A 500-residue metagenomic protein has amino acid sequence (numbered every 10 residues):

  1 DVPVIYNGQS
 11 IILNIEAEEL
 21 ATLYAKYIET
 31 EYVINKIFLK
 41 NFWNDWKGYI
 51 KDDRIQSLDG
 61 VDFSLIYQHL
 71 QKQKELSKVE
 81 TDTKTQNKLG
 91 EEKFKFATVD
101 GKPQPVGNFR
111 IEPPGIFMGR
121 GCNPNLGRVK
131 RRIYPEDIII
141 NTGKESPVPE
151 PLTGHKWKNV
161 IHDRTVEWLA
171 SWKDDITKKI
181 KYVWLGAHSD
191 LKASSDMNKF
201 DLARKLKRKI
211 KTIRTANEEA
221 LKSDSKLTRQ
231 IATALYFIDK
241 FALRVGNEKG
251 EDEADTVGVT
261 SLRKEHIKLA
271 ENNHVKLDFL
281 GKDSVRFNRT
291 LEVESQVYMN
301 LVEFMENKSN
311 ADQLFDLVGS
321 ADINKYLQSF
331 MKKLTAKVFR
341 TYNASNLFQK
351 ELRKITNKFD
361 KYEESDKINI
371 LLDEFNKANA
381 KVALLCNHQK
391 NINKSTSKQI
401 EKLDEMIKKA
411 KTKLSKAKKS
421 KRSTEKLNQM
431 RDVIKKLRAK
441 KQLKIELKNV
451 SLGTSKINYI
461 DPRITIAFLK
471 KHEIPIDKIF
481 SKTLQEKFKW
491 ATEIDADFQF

Functional and structural regions predicted by a protein language model:
D1-T153, N159-R164, A170, S329 (+1 more regions): Acidic, low-complexity interaction regions
H155, K173, K179-R422, A439-I460 (+1 more regions): Extended accessory and catalytic-adjacent subdomains in large enzymes
